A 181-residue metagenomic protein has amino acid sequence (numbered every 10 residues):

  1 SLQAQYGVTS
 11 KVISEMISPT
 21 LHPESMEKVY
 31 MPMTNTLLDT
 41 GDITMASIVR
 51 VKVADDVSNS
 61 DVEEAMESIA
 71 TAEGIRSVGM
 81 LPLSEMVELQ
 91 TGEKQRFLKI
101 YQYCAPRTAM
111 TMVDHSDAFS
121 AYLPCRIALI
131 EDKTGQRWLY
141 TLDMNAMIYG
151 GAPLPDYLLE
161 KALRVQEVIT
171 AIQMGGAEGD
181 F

Functional and structural regions predicted by a protein language model:
S1-T9: Membrane-interface motif at the C-terminal end of an N-terminal transmembrane signal
L2, N145-F181: C-terminal partner/receptor-binding element of secreted or periplasmic proteins
L2, S14-M16, T36, E64-S116 (+1 more regions): Ser/Thr-rich, low-complexity intrinsically disordered terminal regions
V12-E24: Short extracytoplasmic/periplasmic juxtamembrane "stem" segments immediately C-terminal to an N-terminal membrane anchor
L21-E73: Terminal, regulation- and interaction-focused segments at domain boundaries
D55-E63, K94, L158, A162: Solvent-exposed, acidic/flexible segments
D61-G79, L163-E178: N-terminal hydrophobic signal/anchor transmembrane helix of membrane proteins
R126-P155: Beta-strand/loop substructures that line and gate deep hydrophobic ligand-binding cavities in soluble
